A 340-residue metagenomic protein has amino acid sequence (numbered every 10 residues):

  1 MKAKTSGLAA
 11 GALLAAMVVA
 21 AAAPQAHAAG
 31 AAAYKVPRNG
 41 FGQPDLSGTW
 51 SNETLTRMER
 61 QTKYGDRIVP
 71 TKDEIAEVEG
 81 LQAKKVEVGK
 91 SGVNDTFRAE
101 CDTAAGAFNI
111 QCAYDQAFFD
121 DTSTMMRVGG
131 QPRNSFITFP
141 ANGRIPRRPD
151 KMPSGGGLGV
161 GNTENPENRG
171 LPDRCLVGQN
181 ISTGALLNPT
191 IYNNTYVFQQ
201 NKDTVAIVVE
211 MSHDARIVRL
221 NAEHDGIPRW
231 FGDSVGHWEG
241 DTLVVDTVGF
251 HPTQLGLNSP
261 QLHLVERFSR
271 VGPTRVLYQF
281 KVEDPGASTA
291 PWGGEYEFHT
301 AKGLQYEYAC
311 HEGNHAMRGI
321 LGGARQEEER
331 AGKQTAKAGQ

Functional and structural regions predicted by a protein language model:
K2-A3, G11, A21-Q340: PEST-like low-complexity, intrinsically disordered acidic/proline/serine-rich tracts that flank trafficking/processing
S6-A16: Sec-dependent N-terminal signal peptides
